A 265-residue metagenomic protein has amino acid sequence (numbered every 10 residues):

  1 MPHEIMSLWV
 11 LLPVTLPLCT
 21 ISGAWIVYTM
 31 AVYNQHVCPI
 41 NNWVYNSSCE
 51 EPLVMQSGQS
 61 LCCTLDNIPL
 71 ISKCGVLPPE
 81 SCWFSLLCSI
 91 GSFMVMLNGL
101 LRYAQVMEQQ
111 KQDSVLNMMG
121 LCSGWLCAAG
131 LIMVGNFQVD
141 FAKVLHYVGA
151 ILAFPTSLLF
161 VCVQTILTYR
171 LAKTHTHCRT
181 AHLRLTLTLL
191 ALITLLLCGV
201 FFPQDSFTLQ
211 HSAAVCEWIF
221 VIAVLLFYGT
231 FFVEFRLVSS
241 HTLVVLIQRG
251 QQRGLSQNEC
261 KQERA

Functional and structural regions predicted by a protein language model:
M1-A104, M119-G130, N136-V139, P155 (+5 more regions): Early transmembrane alpha-helices of polytopic membrane proteins
Q105-K111, V139, Y169-A172: Cytoplasmic, membrane-proximal interface of class
Q112-S123, T180-R184: Membrane-interfacial loop-to-transmembrane alpha-helix junctions, especially the N-terminal start
S114-L116, F141-A153, T176-T180, L209-W218: Non-cytosolic membrane-interface motifs at loop->transmembrane helix junctions
L171-A191: Membrane-helix boundary/juxtamembrane motif in polytopic membrane proteins
